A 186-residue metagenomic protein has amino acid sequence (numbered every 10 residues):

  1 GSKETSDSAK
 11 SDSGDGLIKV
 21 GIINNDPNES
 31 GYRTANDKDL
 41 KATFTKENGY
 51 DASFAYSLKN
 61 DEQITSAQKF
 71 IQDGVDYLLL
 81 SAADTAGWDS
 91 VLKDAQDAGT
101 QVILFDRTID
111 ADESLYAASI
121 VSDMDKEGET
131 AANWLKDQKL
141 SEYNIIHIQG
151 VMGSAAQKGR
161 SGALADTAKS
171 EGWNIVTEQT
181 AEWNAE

Functional and structural regions predicted by a protein language model:
G1-E186: A residue-level marker of the well-folded mature domains of exported/periplasmic proteins
